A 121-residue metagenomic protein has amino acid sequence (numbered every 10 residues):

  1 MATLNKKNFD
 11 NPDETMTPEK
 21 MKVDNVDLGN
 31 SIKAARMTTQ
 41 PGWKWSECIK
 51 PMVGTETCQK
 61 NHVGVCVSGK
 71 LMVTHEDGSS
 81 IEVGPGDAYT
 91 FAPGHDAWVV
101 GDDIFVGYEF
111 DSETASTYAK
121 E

Functional and structural regions predicted by a protein language model:
M1-T38, S46: A short, N-terminal "cap"/entry segment at the start of jelly-roll beta-barrel domains of the cupin/DSBH fold
V23-N25, A34-T38, V63, S80 (+2 more regions): Conserved hydrophobic/aromatic beta-strand scaffold that supports enzyme active sites
N30-I32, W43, D87, P93-H95 (+1 more regions): Surface-exposed loop/turn positions
R36-T57: Conserved short histidine dyad/triad with adjacent acidic residue
K44-W45, G69-T74, A97: Short beta-strand segments in beta-sandwich/barrel cores
T55-V73: Short, conserved beta-strand element in jelly-roll/cupin
H75-G94: Short acidic-glycine-tyrosine-enriched beta hairpin
A92-Y118: Ligand-binding loop in jelly-roll beta-barrel domains
